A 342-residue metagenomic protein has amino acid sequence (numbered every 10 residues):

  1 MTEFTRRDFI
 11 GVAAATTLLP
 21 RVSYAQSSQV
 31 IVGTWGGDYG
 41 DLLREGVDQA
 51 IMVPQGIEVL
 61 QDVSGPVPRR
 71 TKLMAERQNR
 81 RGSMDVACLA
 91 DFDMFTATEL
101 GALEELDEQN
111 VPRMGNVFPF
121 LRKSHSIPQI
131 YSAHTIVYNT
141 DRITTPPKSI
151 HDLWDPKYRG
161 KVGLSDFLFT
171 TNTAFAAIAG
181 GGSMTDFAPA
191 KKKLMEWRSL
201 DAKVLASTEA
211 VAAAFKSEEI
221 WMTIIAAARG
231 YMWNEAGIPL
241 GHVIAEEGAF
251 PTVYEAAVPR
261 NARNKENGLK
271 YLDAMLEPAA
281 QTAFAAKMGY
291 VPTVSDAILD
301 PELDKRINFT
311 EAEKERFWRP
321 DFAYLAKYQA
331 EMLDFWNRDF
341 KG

Functional and structural regions predicted by a protein language model:
M1-T17: N-terminal secretory signal peptides and thylakoid transit peptides that target proteins across membranes
A25, I178, P259-R319: Mature extracytoplasmic/periplasmic domains
Q26-D91: Early extracytoplasmic/lumenal segment of secretory-pathway proteins
G37-R44, V67, G82-E219: Extracytoplasmic ligand-binding site segments that recognize negatively charged/polar headgroups
M94-T98, K216, W221-P239: A ligand-binding cleft/hinge motif common to bilobed small-molecule-binding domains
Y131-S132, K192-W197, A236-R260: Periplasmic-binding protein-like
T135-R142, A177-G180, T252-K265, A283: A bilobed periplasmic-binding-protein/Venus flytrap-type ligand-binding module shared by bacterial periplasmic
E302-G342: Extracellular/periplasmic bilobal clamshell ligand-binding domains
